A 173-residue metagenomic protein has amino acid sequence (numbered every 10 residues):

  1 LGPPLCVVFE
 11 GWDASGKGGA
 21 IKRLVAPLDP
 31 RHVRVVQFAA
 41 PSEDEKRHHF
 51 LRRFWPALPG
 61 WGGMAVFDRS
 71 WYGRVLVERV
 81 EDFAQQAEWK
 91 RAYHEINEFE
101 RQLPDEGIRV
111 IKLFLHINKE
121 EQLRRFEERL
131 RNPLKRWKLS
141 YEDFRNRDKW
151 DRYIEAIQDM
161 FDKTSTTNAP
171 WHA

Functional and structural regions predicted by a protein language model:
L1-A173: Glycine-rich phosphate-binding loop of ATP-dependent small-molecule kinases
